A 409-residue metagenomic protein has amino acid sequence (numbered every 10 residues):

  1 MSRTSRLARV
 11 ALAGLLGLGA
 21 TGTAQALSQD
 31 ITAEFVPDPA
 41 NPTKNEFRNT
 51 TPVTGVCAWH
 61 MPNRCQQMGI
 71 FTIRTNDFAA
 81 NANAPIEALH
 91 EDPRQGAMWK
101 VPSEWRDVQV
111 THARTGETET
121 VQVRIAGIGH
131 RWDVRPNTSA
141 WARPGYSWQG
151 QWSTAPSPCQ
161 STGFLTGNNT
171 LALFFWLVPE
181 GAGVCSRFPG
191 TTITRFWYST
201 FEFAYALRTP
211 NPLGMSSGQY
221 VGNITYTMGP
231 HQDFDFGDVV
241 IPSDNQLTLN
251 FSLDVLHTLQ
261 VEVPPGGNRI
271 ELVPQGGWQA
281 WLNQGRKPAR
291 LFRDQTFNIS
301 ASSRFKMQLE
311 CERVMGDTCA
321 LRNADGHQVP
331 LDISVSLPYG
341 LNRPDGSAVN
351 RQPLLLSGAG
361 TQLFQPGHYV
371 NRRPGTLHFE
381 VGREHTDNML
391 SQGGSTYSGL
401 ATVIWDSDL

Functional and structural regions predicted by a protein language model:
M1-A26: Gram-negative bacterial Sec-dependent N-terminal signal peptides
L12-A20, R94, R114, I125-G127 (+13 more regions): Intrinsically disordered, low-complexity segments enriched in small/polar residues
G17, P288, N298, H368-R372: Sterically constrained small-residue positions within well-ordered secondary structures of folded domains
Q25-A140, R208-P338, H378-L400, I404-L409: N-terminal small/polar-rich segments of proteins
D107-I193: Short, low-complexity Pro/Thr/Gly
P158-V221, H231-P242, T361-S398, L409: Exposed beta-sheet edge/beta-hairpin loop segments within beta-rich domains
Y198-T200, P274-Q284, D345-S357: Short, charged, low-hydrophobicity "junction" segments
D317-R373: Outer membrane beta-barrel transmembrane domains
